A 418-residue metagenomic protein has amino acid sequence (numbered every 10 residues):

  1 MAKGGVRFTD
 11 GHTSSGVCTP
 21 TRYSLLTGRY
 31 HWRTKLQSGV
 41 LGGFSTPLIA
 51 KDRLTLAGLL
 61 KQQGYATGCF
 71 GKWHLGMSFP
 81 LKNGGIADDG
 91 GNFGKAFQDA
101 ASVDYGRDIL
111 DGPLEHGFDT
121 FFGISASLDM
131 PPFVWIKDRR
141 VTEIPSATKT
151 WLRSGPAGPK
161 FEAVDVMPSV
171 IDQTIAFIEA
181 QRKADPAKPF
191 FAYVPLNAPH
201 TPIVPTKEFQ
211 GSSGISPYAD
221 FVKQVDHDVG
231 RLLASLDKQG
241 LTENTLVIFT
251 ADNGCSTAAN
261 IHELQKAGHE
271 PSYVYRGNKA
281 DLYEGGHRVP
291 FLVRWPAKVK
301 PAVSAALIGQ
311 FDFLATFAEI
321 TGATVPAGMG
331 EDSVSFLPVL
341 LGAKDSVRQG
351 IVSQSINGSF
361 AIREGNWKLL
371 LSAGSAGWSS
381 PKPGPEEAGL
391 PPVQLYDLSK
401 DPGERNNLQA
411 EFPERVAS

Functional and structural regions predicted by a protein language model:
M1-Q394, L398, P402-S418: Formylglycine-dependent sulfatase
